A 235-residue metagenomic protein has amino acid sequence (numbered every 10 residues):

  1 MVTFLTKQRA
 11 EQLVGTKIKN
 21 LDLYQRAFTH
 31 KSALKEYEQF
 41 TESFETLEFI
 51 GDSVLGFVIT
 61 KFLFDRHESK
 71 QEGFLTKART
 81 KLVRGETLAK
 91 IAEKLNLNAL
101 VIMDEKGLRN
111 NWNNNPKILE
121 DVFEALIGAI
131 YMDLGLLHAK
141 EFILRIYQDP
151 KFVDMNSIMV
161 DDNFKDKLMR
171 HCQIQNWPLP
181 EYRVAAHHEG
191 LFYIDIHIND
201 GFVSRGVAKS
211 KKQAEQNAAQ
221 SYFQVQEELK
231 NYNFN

Functional and structural regions predicted by a protein language model:
M1-N235: Double-stranded RNA-binding/processing signature
